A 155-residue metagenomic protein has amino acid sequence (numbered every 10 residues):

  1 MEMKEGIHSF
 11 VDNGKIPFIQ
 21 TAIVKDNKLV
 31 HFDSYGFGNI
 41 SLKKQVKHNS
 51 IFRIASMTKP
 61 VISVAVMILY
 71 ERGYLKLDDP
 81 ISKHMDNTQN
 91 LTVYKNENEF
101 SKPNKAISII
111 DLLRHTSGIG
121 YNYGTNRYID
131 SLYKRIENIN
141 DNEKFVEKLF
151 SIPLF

Functional and structural regions predicted by a protein language model:
M1-D26, G124: Beta-lactamase-like hydrolase cores
K25, F37-N39: Non-catalytic surface loops within mature trypsin-like serine protease
D33-Y35: Short hydrophobic alpha-helix segments
I40-F155: Active-site-proximal loop and beta-strand segments within enzyme catalytic domains
